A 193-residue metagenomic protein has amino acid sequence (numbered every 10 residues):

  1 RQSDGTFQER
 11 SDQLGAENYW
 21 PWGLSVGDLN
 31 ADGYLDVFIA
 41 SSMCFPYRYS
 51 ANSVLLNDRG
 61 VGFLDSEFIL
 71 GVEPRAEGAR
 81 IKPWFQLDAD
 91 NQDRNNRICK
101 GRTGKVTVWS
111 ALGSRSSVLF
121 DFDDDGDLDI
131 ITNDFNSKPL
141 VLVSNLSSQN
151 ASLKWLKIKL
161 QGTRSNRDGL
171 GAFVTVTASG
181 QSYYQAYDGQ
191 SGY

Functional and structural regions predicted by a protein language model:
R1-S3, N52-D58: Beta-propeller blade signature
T6, S50, V61-S66, G71 (+5 more regions): Gly/Ser/Thr/Pro-enriched helix-cap/hinge segments flanking short amphipathic alpha-helices
S11-G15, F68-G71: Short loop/turn motifs that cap or connect beta-strands within the blades of beta-propeller-type repeat domains
W20-S25, S50, G113, S137: Beta-rich catalytic cores
P21-A31, R115-F122: Beta-propeller blade termini
A31-V37, D121-I130: Acidic, glycine-anchored loop motifs typical of Ca2+
M43-P46, K138: Short glycine/acidic-enriched loop and turn motifs that connect beta-strands
